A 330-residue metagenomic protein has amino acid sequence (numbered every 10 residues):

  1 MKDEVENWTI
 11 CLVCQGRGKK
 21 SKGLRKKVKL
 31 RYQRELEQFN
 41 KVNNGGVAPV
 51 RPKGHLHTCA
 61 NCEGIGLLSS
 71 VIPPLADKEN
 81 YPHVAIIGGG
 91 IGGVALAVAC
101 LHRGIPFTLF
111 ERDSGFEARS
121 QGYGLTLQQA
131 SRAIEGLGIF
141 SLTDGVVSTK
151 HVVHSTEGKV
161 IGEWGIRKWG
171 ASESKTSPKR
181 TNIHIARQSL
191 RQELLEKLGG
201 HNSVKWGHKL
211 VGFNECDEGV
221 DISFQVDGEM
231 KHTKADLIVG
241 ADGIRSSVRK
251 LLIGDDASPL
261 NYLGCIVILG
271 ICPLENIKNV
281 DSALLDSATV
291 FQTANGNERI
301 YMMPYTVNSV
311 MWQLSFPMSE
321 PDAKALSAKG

Functional and structural regions predicted by a protein language model:
M1-H83: Extreme N-terminal leader/targeting segments of oxidoreductases
L30, R103, L125-T126, L251-S258: Glycine-rich, phosphate-binding/catalytic loops in enzymes
R34-K41, D113-L198, Q292-A294: Active-site-adjacent segment of FAD-dependent monooxygenases/related oxidoreductases
V71, L96, R119, E163 (+2 more regions): Short glycine-/acidic-enriched loop or helix-start segments at secondary-structure transitions that form or flank
L75-L109: N-terminal Rossmann-like FAD-binding beta1-loop-alpha1 element of flavoenzymes
Y81, G104, S148-T149, H201-N202 (+1 more regions): Short, well-ordered alpha-helix to beta-strand connector turns
G92, G115, R245: Conserved Rossmann-like nucleotide-cofactor binding loop
V160, R180, I185, R191-G330: Conserved FAD-binding catalytic core of PHBH/FMO-like flavoproteins
